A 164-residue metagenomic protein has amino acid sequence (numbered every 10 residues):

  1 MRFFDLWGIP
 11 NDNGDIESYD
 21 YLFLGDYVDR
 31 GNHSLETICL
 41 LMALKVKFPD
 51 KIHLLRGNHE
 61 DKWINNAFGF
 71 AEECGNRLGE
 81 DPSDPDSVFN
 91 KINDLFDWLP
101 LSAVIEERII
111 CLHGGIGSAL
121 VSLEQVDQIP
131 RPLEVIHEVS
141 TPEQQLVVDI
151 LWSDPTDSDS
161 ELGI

Functional and structural regions predicted by a protein language model:
M1-I164: Feature recognizes metal-dependent phosphohydrolase scaffolds
